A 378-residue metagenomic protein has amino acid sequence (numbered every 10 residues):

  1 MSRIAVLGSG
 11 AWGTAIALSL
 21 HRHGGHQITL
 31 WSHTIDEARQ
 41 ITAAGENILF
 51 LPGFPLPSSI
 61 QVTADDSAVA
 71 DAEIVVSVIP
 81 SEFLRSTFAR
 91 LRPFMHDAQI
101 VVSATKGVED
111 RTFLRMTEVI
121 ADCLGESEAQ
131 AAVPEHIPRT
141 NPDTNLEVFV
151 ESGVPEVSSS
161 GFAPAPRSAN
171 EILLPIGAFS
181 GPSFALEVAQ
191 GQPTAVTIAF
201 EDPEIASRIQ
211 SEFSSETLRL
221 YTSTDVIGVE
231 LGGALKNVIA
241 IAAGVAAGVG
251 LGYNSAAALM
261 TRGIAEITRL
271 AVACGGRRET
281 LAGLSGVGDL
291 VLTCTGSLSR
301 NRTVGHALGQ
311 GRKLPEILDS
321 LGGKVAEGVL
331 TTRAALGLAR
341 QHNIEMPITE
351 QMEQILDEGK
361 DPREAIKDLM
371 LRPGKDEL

Functional and structural regions predicted by a protein language model:
M1-F54, Q61-A64, R90, F149: NAD(P)+-binding Rossmann beta1-loop-alpha1 motif at the extreme N-terminus of oxidoreductases
S2, Q99, T194: Nucleotide donor/acceptor-binding cores
V6, L30, V101-S103, A178 (+1 more regions): Structural beta-sheet core signal
G10, T14, I35, V62-D66 (+19 more regions): Electropositive phosphate-/nucleotide-binding environments in soluble metabolic enzymes
L56, V62, S67-A70, I74-S77 (+6 more regions): Rossmann-like NAD(P)(H) cofactor-binding subdomain of soluble oxidoreductases
F83, F94, V119, C123-P134 (+3 more regions): Internal alpha-helical scaffold of NAD(P)-dependent oxidoreductase catalytic cores
K236, A243-A247, V272-A282, G286 (+1 more regions): NAD(P)-dependent Rossmann-like dehydrogenase/reductase catalytic/cofactor-binding core
